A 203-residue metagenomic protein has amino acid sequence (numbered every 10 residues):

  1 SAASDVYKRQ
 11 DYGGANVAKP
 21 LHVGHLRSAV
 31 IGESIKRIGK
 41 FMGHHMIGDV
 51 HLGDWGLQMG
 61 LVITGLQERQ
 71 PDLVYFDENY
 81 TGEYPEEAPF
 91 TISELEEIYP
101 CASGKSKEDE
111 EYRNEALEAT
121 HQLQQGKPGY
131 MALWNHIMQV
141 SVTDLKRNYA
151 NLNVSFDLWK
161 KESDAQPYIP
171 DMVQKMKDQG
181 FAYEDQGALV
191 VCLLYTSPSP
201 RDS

Functional and structural regions predicted by a protein language model:
S1-S203: NTP-dependent nucleotidyl-transfer catalytic core
